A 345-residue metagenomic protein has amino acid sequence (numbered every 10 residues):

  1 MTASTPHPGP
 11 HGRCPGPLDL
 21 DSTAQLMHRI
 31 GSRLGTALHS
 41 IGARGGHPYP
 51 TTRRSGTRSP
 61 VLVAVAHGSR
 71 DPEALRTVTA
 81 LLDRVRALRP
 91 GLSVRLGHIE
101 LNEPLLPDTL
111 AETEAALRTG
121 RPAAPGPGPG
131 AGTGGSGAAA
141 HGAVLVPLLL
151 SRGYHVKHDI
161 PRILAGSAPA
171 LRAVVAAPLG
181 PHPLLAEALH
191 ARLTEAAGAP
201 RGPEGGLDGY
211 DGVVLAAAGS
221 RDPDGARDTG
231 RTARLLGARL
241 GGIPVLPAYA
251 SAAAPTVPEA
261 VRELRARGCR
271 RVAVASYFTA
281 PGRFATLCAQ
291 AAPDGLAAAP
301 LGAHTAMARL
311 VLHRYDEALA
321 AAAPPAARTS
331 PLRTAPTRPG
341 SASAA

Functional and structural regions predicted by a protein language model:
M1-A345: Active-site-proximal alpha-helix that buttresses catalytic centers in soluble enzyme cores
